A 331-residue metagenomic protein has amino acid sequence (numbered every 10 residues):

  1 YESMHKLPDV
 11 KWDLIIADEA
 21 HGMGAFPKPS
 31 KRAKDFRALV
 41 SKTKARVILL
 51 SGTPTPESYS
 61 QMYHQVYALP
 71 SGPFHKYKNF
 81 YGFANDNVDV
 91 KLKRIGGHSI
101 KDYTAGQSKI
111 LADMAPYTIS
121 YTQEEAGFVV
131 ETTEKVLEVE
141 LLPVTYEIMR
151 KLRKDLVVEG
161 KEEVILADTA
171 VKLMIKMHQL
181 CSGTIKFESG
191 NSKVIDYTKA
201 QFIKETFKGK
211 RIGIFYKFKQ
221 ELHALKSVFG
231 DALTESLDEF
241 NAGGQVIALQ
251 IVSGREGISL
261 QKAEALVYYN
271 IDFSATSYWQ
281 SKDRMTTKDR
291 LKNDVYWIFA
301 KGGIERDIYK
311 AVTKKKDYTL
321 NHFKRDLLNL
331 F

Functional and structural regions predicted by a protein language model:
Y1-L14: Conserved helix/coil segment N-terminal to the catalytic DExD/H
S3-K6, S58-H64, I148, E221-L225 (+3 more regions): Phosphate- and divalent-cation-binding pockets in alpha/beta enzyme and binding domains that engage nucleotide-derived
M4, G22-P27, P56-E57, A275 (+1 more regions): Catalytic P-loop NTPase motifs of RecA-like helicase/translocase cores
K11, F128-Q261, A265, F323-F331: Conserved Helicase C-terminal RecA-like lobe
L14, K31-E125, R290: Conserved P-loop NTPase motor "coupling/switch" region that bridges the ATPase
D18-E19: Walker B catalytic acidic pair
H64, S259-I271, D294-W297: A short beta-strand element within the Helicase C-terminal
F273-K282, T286-F331: A conserved SF2-helicase RecA2
